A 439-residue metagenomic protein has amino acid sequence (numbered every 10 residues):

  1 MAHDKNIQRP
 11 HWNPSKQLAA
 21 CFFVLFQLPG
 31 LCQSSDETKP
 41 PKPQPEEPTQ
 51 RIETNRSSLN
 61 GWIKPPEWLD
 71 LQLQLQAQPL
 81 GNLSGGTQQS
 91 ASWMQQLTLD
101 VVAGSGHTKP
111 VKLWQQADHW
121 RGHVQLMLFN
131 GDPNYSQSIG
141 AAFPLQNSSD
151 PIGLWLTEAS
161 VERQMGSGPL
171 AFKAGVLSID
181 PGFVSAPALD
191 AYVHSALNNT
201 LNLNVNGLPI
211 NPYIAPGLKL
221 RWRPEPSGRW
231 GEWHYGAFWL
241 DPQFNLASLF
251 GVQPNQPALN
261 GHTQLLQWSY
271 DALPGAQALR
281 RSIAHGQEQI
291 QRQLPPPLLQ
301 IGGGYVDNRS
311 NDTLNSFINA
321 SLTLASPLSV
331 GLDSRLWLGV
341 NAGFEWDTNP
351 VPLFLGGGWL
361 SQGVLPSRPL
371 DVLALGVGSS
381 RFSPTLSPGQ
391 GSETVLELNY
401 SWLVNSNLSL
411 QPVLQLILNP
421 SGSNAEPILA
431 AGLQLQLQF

Functional and structural regions predicted by a protein language model:
A2, F22-N82, G86-Q88, G104-A117: N-terminal periplasmic/intermembrane-space "pro-region" immediately following the signal or transit peptide
E53-L71, V102-G122, G166-P169, E225-G231 (+4 more regions): Short loop/turn motifs that connect adjacent beta-strands in outer-membrane beta-barrel proteins
L71-P79, G122-L128, F172-V176, W233-W239 (+5 more regions): Transmembrane beta-barrel strands of outer-membrane/channel proteins
G81-Q95, V111-E158, M165, Q256 (+1 more regions): Surface-exposed loop and membrane-interface regions of Gram-negative outer-membrane beta-barrel proteins
L99-V101, A159, L218-L220, L266-W268 (+5 more regions): Membrane-embedded beta-strands of outer-membrane beta-barrel proteins, especially the hydrophobic/small aromatic
N134-S160, G168-H262: Surface-exposed coil loops of outer-membrane beta-barrel proteins
D271-P384, L398: Detector for outer-membrane/organellar transmembrane beta-barrel domains, recognizing the amphipathic beta-strand
P427-F439: Outer-membrane beta-barrel "beta-signal"
